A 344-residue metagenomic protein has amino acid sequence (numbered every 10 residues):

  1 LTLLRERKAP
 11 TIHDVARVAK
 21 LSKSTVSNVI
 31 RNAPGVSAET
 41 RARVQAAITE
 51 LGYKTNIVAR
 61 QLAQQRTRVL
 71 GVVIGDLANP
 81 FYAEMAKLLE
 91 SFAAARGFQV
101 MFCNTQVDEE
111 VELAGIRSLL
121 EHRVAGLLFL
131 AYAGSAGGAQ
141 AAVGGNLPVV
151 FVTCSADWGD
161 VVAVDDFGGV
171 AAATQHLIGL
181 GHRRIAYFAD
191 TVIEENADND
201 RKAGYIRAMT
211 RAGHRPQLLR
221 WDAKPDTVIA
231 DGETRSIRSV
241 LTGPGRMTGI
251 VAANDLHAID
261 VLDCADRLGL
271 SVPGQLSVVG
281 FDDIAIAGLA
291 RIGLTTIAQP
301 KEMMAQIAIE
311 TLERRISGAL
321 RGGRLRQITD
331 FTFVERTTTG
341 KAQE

Functional and structural regions predicted by a protein language model:
L1-P10, I57, Q65-Q175, G179 (+1 more regions): Alpha-helical recognition/docking segments in bacterial nutrient-uptake and carbohydrate-utilization systems
L1-R5, E50, S91-R96, L120 (+2 more regions): Bacterial carbohydrate/catabolite-sensing allosteric modules
L1-R68, Q343: N-terminal helix-turn-helix DNA-binding module of bacterial transcription factors
I12, K23, R41, A59 (+9 more regions): A general structural signal for well-ordered alpha-helical segments in protein cores
V18, K23-N28, L62-A78, H176 (+1 more regions): Short beta-strand segments enriched in small/hydrophobic residues
V36, F81, V111, N196-A197 (+1 more regions): Secondary-structure boundary/capping motif
R41, T67, A86, H182 (+1 more regions): ATP/adenylate-binding site constellation spanning eukaryotic-like Ser/Thr protein kinases, ABC-transporter
E50-N56, E110, L130-Y132, D231 (+1 more regions): Short gly/ser/thr-rich secondary-structure transition/capping motifs
